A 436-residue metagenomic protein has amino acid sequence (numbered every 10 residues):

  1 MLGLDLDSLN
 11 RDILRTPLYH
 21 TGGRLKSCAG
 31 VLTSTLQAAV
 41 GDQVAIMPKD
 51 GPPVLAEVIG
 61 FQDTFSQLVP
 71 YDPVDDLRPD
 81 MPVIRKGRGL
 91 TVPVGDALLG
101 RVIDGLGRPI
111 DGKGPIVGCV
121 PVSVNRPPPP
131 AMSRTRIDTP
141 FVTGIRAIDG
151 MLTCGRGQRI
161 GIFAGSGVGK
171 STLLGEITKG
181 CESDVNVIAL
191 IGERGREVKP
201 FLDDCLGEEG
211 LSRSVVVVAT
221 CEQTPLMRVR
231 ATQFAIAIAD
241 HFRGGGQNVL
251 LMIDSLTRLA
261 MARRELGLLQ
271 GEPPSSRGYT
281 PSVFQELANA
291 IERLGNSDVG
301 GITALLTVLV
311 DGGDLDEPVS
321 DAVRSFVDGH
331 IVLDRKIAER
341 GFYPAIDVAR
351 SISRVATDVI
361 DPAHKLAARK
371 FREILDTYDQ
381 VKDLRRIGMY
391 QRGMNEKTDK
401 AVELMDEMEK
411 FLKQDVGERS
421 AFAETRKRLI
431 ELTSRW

Functional and structural regions predicted by a protein language model:
M1-L18, R24-T143: Acidic-enriched and Gly/Ser
L4-S8, C28-L32, D63-T64, V120-N125 (+5 more regions): A broad, low-specificity signal for short, low-complexity segments enriched in glycine/proline and polar/charged
R15, G22, T33, D72 (+11 more regions): A residue-level detector for conformationally permissive "hinge/kink" positions
M81-V83, L90, I110-Q158, S171-E176 (+2 more regions): P-loop NTPase nucleotide-binding/switch module
G150-M151, G157-W436: P-loop NTPase catalytic core
